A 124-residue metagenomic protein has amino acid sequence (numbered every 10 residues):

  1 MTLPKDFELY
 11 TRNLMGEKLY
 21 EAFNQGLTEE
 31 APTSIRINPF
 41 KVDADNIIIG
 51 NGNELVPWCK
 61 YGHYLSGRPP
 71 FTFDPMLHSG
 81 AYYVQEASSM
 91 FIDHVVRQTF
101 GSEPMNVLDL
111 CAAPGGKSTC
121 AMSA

Functional and structural regions predicted by a protein language model:
M1-A124: SAM-dependent transferase fold signal centered on methyltransferase-like domains, encompassing both Class I
